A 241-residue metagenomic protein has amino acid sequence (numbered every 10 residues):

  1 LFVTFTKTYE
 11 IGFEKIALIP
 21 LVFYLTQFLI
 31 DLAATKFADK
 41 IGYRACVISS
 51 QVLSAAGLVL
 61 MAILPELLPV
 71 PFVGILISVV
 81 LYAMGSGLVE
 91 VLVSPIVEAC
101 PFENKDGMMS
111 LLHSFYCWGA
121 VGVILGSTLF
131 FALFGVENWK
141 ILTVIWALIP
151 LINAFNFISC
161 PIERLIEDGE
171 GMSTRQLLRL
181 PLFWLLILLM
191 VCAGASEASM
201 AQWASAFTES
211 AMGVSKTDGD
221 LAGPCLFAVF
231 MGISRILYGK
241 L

Functional and structural regions predicted by a protein language model:
L18-K36, C225-L237: Central cavity-lining transmembrane alpha-helices of secondary-active solute carriers, predominantly the Major
R44-V47, I75: Primarily marks hydrophobic transmembrane alpha-helices of the MFS/SLC 12-helix fold
V52-P69: C-terminal ends and interior cores of transmembrane alpha-helices in multi-pass membrane transporters/permeases
S78-S114: Cytoplasmic helix-loop-helix junction between adjacent transmembrane helices in 12-TM secondary transporters
E103-N104, M108-I162: Helix-loop-helix hairpin linking two adjacent transmembrane segments in secondary transporters
I162-L186: Juxtamembrane intracellular "pre-TM" segments in multi-pass secondary transporters
R179-I233: Extracytoplasmic gate region of multi-pass secondary transporters
